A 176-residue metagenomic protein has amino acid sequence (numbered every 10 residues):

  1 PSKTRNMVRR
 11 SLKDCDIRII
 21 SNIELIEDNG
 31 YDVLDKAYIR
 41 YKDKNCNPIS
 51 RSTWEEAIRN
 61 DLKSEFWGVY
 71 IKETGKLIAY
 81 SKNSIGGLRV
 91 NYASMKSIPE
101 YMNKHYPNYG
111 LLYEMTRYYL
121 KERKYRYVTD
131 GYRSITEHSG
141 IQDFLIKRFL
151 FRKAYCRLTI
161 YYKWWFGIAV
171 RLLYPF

Functional and structural regions predicted by a protein language model:
P1-K104, Y118-Y119: A conserved beta-strand-loop-helix scaffold within acyl/acetyltransferase catalytic domains
D35-K36, F144, I168-R171: Short low-complexity, flexible loop/linker segments enriched in glycine and/or proline with clustered acidic
K63-G167: Aromatic (often tryptophan-rich) hydrophobic motifs at membrane interfaces
L172-F176: Acidic/histidine-enriched, glycine/proline-rich intrinsically disordered or flexible terminal extensions
